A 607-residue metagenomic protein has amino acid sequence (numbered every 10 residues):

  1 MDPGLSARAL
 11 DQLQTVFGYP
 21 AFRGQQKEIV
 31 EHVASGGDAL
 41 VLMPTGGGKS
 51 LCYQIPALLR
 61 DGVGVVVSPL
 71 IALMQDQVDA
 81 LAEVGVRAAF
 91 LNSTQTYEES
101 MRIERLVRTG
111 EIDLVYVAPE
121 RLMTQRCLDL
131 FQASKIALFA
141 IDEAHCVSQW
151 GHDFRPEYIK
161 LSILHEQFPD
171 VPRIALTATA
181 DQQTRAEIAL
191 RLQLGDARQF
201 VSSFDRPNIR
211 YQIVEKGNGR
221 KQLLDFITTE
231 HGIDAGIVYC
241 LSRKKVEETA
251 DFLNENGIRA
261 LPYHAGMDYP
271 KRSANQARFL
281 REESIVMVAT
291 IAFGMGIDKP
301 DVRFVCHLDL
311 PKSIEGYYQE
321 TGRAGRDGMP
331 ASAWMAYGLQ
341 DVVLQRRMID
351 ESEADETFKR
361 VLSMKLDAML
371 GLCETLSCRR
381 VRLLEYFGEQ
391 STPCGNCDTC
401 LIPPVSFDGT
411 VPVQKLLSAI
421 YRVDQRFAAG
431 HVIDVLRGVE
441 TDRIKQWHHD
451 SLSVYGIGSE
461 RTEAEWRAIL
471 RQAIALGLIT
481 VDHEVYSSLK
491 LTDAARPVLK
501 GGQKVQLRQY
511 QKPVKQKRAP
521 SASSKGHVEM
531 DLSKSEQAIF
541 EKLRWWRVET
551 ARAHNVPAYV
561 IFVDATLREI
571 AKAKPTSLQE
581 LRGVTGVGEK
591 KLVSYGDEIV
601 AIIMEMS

Functional and structural regions predicted by a protein language model:
D2-Q12, V361-S363, Q390-S607: Accessory DNA-binding and partner-docking regions appended to nucleic-acid-acting proteins, especially the terminal
P3-V16, P20-G24, E28-L40, P44-S50 (+5 more regions): Helicase motor core with emphasis on the C-terminal RecA-like subdomain
E28, Q222, A368, K415-S418 (+1 more regions): Pre-recognition alpha-helix immediately N-terminal to the DNA-recognition helix within helix-turn-helix or winged-helix
V33, I227, F279, C373 (+2 more regions): Short helix-to-turn junction characteristic of helix-turn-helix DNA-binding domains, especially the helix
L70, D181, C240-S242, V563 (+1 more regions): Helix N-cap/beta->alpha junction signal
T357-F387: Short, charged low-complexity linear segments at domain edges
